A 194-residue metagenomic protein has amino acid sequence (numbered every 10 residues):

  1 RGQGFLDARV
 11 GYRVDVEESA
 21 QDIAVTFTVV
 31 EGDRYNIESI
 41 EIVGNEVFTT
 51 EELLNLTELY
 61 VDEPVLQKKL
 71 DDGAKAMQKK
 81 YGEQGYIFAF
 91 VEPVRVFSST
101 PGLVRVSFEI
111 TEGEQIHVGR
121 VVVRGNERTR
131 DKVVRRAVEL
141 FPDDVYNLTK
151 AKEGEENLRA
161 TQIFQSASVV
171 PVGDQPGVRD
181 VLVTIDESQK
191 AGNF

Functional and structural regions predicted by a protein language model:
R1-F194: Periplasmic polypeptide-binding modules associated with outer-membrane biogenesis and secretion
